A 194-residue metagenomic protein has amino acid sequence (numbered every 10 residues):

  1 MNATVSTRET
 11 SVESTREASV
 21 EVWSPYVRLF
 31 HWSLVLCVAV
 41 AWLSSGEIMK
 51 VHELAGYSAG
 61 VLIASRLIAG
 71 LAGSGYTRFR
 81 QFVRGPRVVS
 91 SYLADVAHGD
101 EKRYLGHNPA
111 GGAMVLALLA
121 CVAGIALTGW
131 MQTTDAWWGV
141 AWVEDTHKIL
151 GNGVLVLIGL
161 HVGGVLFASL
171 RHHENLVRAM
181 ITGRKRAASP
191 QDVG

Functional and structural regions predicted by a protein language model:
M1-G194: Membrane-embedded alpha-helical bundles that constitute the cytochrome b-like, heme-associated redox core of multi-pass
